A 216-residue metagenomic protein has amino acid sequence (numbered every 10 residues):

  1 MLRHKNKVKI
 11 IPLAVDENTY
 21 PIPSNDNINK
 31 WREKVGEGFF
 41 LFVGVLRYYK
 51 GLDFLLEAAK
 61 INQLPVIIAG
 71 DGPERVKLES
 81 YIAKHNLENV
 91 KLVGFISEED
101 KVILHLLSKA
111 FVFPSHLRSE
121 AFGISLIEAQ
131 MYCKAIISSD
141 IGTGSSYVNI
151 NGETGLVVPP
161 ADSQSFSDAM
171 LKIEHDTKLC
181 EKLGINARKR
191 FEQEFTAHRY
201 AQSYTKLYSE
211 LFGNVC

Functional and structural regions predicted by a protein language model:
M1-D26, E37: Donor nucleotide-sugar binding/catalytic pocket of nucleotide-sugar-dependent glycosyltransferases
G38-I61, P73-E79, Q164: A conserved mid-protein helix/loop that constitutes part of the nucleotide-sugar donor-binding site
F40, L106-A121, K134: Acidic donor-binding loop of glycosyltransferase active sites
E79-I96: Nucleotide-activated donor-binding/catalytic signature segment of Leloir-type glycosyltransferases, i.e., the conserved
F95-I96, I103-S108, Y204: Short alpha-helical donor nucleotide-sugar binding micro-motif in glycosyltransferases
A135-S139: Short hydrophobic beta-strand element within catalytic cores of glycosyltransferases and related nucleotide-activated
I150-S163, M170-K178: Conserved acidic donor-binding segment of nucleotide-sugar-dependent glycosyltransferases
S165, K172, L179-E194, Y200-K206 (+1 more regions): A short, well-ordered alpha-helix in the C-terminal region of glycosyltransferases
